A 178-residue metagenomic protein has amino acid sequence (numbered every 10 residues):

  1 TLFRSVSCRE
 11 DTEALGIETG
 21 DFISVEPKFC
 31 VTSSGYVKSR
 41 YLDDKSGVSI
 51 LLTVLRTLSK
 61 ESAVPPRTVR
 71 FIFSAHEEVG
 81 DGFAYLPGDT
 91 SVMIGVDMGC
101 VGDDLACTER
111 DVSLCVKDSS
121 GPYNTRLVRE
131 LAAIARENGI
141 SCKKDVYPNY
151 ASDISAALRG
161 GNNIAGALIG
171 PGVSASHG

Functional and structural regions predicted by a protein language model:
T1-G178: N-terminal hydrophobic/helix-forming segments and targeting peptides
